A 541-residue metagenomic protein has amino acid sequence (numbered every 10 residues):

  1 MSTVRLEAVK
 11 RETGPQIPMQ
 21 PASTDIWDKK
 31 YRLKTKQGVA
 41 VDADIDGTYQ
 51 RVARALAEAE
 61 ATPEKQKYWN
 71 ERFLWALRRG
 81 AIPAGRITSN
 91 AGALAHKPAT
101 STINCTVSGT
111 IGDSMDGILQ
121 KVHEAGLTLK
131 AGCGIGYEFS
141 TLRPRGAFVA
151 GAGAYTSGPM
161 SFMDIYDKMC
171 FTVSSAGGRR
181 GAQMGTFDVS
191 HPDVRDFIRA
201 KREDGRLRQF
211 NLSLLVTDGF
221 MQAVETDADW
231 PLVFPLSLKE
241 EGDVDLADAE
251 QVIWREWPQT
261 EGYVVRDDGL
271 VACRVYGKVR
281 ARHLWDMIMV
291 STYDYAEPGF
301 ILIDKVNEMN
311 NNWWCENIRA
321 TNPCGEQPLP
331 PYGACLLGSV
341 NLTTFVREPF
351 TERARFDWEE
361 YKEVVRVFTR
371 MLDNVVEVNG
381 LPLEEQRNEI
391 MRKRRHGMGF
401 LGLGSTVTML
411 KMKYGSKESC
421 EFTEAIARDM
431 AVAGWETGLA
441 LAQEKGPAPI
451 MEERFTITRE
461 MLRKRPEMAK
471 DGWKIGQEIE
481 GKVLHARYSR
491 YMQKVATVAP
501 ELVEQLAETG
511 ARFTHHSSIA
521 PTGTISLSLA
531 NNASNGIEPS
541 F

Functional and structural regions predicted by a protein language model:
M1-F541: Extended catalytic cores of very large enzyme megasubunits
